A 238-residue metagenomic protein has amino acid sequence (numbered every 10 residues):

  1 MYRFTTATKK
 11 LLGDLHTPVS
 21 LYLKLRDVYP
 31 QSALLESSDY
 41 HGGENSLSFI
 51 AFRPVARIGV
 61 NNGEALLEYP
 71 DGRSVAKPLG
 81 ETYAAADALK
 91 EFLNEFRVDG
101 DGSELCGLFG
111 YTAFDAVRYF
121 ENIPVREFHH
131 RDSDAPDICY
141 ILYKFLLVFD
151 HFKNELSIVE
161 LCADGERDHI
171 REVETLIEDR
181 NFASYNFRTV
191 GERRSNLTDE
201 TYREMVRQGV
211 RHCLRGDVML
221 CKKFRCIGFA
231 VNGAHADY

Functional and structural regions predicted by a protein language model:
M1-Y238: Extended alpha-helical targeting/anchoring segments, especially N-terminal organellar/secretory targeting helices
